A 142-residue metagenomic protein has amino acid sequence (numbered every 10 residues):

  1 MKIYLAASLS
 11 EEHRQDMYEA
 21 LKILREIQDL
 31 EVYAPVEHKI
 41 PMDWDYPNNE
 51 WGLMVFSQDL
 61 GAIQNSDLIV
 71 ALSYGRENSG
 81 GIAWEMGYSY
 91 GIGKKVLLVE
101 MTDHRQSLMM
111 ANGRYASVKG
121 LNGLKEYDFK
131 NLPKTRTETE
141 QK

Functional and structural regions predicted by a protein language model:
M1-K142: Conserved catalytic or regulatory cores that recognize and/or transform ribose-phosphate-containing ligands
